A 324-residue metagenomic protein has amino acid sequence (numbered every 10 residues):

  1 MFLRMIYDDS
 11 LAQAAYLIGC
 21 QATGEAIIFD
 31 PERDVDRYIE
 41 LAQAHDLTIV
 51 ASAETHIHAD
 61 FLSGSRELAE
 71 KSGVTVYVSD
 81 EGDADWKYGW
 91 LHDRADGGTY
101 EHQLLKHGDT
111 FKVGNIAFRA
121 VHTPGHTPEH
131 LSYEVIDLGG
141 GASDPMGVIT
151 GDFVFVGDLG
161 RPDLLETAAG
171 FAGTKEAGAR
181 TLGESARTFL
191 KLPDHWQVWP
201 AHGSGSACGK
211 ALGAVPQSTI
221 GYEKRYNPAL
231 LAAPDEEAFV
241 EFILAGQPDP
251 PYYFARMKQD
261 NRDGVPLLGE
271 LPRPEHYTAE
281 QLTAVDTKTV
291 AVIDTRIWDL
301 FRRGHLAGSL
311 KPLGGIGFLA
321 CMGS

Functional and structural regions predicted by a protein language model:
F2-I6, Y16-L17, T110-S143, G147-V148 (+1 more regions): Core dinuclear metal-dependent hydrolase active-site scaffold
I18, D30, H56, L68 (+8 more regions): Divalent metal-coordination and catalytic microenvironments
T23-A26, R33-R119, I136, G141-M146: Active-site HxH/HxHxD metal-binding segment of metal-dependent hydrolases
G24, A117, T127-P248: Metallo-beta-lactamase
P31-E32, I57, E81-G82, H126-T127 (+5 more regions): Active-site metal-binding loops of divalent metal-dependent hydrolases
W86-W90, D158-L159, L319-S324: Short, charged, surface-exposed secondary-structure boundary motifs
L192-P193, G209-S324: Cytosolic catalytic domains that perform sulfur/thiol-centered chemistry
